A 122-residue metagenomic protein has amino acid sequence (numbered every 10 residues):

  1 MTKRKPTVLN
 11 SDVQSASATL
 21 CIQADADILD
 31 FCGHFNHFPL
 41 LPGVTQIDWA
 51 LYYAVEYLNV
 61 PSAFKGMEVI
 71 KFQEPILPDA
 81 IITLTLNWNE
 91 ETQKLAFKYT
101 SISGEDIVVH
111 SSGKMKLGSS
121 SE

Functional and structural regions predicted by a protein language model:
T2-L41: Catalytic strand-loop segment that frames the active site of acyl-thioester-processing enzymes
T2-R4, A18, F72, I76 (+1 more regions): A glycine-rich (often HGG/GG-containing) alpha/beta subdomain
R4-T7, S15, N87-E122: HotDog/MaoC-like acyl-thioester-processing domains
V8-N10, P61-M67, V108-H110: A broad structural signal for short, well-ordered beta-strand segments within beta-sheet-rich domains
A24-I28, C32, D48, A54 (+1 more regions): A generic structural signal for ordered alpha-helices
F35, F72, F97-Y99: Aromatic side chains
F38-P42, Q46-I47, L51: Compact, glycine-rich, soluble single-domain proteins
L51-E90, K94: Hydrophobic beta-strand-centered segment that forms part of the acyl-chain substrate-binding groove
